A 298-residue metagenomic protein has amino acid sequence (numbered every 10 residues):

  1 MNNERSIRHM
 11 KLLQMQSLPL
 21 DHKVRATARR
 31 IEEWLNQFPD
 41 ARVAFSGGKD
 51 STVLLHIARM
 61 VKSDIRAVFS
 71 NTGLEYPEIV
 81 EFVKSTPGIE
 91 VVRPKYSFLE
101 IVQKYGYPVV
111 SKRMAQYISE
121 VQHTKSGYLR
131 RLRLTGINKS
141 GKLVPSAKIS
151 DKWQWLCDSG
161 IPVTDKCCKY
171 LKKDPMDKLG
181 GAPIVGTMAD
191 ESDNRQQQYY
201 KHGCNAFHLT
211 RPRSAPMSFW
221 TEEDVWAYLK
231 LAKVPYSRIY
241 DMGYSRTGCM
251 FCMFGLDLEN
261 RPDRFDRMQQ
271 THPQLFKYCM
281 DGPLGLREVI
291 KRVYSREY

Functional and structural regions predicted by a protein language model:
N2-D224, L231: ATP-dependent adenylation/nucleotidyltransferase module used to activate substrates
I7-K11, E222-Y298: ATP/NTP-dependent adenylation/nucleotidyl-transfer catalytic domains that generate, transfer, or process NMP-activated
